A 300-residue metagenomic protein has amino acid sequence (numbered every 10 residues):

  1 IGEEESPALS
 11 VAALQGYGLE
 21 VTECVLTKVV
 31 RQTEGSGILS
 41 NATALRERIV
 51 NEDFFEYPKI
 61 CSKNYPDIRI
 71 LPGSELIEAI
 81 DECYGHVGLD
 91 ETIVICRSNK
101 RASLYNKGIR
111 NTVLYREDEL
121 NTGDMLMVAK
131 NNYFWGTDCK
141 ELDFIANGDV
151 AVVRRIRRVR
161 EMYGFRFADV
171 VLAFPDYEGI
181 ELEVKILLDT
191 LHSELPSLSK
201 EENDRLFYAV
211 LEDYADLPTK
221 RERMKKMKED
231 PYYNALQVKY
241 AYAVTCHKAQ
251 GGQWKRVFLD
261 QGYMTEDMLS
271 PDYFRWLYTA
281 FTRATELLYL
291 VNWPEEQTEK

Functional and structural regions predicted by a protein language model:
I1-N147, V152-R154, R158-L198: Conserved helicase motor core of P-loop NTPases
E161-K300: C-terminal accessory regions
